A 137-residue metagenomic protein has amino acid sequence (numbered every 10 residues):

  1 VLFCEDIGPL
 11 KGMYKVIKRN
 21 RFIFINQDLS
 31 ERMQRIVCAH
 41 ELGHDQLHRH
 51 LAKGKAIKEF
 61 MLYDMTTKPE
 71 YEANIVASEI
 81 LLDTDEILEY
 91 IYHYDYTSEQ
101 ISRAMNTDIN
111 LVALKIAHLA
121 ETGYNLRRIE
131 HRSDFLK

Functional and structural regions predicted by a protein language model:
V1-K137: Active-site hotspot residues in diverse enzymes, especially metal/ion-binding acidic/histidine motifs
